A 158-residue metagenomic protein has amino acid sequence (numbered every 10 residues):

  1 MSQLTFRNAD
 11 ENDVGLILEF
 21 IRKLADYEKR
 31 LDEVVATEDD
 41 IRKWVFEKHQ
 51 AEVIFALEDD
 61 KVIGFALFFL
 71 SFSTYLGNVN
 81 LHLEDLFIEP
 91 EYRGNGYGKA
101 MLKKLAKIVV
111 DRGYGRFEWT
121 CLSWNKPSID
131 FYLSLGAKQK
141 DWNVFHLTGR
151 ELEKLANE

Functional and structural regions predicted by a protein language model:
T5-I17: A short beta-loop-alpha structural element at the N-terminal edge of CoA-dependent acyl/N-acetyltransferase catalytic
L18-K43: Conserved GNAT-fold acetyl-CoA-binding loop/helix
K43-F55, H82: A short helix-loop-beta-strand connector motif used in the catalytic cores of GNAT acetyltransferases and, in some
F55, K61-L70: Conserved beta-strand in the GNAT
N78-P90: Conserved acetyl-CoA binding element of GNAT-fold acetyltransferases
Y92, G96-K104: Conserved acetyl-CoA pyrophosphate-binding loop and the N-cap/start of the following alpha-helix in GNAT-like
K99, S123-D141, L147: Conserved active-site alpha-helix within GNAT-family acetyltransferase domains
V110-T120: Conserved GNAT acetyl-CoA-binding A-motif
